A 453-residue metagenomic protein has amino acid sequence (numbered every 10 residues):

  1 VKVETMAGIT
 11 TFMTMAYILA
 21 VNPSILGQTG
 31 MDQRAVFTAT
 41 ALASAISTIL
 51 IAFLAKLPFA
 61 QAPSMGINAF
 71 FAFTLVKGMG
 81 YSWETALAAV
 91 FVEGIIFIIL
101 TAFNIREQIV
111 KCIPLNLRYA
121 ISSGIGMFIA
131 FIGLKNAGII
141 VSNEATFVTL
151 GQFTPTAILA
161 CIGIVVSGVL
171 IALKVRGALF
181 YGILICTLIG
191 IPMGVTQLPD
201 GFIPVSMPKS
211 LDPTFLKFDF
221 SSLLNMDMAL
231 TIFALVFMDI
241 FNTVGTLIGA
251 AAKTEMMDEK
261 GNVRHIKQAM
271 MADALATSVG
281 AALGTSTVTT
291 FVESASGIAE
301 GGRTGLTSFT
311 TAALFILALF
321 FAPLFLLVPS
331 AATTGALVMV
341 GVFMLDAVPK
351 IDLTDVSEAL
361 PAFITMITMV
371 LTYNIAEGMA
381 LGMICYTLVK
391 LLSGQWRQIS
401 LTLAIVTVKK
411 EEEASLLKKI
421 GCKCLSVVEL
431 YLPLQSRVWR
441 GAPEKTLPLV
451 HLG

Functional and structural regions predicted by a protein language model:
V1-A35, T149, Y181-K267: Helix-loop-helix hairpins and the membrane-proximal interhelical loops of multi-pass alpha-helical transport proteins
V1-N22, A43, S64-I125, A252-A347: Helix-loop-helix junctions within the multi-pass membrane cores of secondary transporters/permeases
G30-I49: Loop-to-helix transition at the N-terminal end of transmembrane alpha-helices
A45-M65, I96: Juxtamembrane transmembrane-helix boundary signature
M79-P192, T196, F309-E411: Membrane-embedded alpha-helical modules
K418-I420, K445-T446: Polybasic, lysine-rich low-complexity intrinsically disordered segments
C422-C424: Cysteine-centered motifs
